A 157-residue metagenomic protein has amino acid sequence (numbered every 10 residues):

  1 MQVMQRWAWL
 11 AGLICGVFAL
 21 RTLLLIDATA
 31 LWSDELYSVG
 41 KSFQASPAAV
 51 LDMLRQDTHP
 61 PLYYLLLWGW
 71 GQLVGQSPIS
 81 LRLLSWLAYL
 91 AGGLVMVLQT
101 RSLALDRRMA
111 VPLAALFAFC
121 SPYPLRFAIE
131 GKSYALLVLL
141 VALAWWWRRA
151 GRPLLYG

Functional and structural regions predicted by a protein language model:
M1: GIY-YIG nuclease catalytic motif and its immediate N-terminal context
M4-G157: Terminal, non-globular segments
